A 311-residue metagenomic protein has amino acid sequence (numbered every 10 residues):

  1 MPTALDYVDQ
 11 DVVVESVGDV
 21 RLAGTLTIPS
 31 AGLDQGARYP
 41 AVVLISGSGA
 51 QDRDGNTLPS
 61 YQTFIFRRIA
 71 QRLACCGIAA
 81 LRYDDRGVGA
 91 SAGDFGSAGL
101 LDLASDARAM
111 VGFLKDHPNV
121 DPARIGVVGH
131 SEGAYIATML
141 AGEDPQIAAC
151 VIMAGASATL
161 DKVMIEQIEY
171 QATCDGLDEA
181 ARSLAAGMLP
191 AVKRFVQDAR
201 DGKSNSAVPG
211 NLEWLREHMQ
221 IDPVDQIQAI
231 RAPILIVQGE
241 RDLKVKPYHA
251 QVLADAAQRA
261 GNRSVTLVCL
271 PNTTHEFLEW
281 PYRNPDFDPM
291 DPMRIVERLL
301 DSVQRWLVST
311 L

Functional and structural regions predicted by a protein language model:
M1-A37: N-terminal cap/lid segment of alpha/beta-hydrolase-fold proteins
L33-R38, V42-R72: Short, surface-exposed "cap/lid" segments of acyl-processing enzymes
I65, S97-P118: Alpha/beta-hydrolase active-site loop
A109-C174: Primarily recognizes the serine-hydrolase "nucleophile elbow" in alpha/beta-hydrolase and SGNH/GDSL folds
A149-A229: Accessory cap/linker subdomain of secreted extracellular hydrolases
I230, I236-Q238, D242: Short beta-strand/loop motif that positions the catalytic acidic residue of the alpha/beta-hydrolase fold
A232, K246-A256: Short alpha-helix in the alpha/beta-hydrolase fold that links the catalytic acid
E276, Y282-L311: Catalytic active-site module of serine/aspartate enzymes centered on a nucleophile-bearing elbow/loop
